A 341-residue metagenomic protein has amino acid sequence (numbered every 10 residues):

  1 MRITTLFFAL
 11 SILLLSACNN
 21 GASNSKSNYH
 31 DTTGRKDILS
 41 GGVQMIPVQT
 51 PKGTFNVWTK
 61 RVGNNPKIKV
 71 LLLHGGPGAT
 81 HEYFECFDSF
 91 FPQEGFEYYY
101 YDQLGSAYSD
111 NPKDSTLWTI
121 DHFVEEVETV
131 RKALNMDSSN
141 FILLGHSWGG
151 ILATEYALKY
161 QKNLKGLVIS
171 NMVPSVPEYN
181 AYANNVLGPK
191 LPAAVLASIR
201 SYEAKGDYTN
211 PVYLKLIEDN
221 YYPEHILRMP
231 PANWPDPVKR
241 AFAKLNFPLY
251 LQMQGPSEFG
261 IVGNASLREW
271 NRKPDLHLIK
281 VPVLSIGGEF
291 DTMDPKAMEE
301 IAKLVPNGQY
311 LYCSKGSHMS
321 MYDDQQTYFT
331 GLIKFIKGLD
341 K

Functional and structural regions predicted by a protein language model:
L15-A17: C-terminal motif of bacterial Sec signal peptides marking the signal peptidase cleavage site
K52-N56, K60-N111: Conserved HGGG/HGGXW glycine-rich cap/lid loop of the alpha/beta-hydrolase fold
Q103-L144, W148: Active-site loop/oxyanion-hole signature of alpha/beta-hydrolase fold enzymes
S139-Y182: Conserved hydrolase catalytic core segment
L167-Y208: Flexible "cap/lid" loop of the alpha/beta hydrolase fold
A197-P274, V281: Alpha/beta-hydrolase
I279, S285-G287: Short beta-strand/loop motif that positions the catalytic acidic residue of the alpha/beta-hydrolase fold
N307-K341: Catalytic active-site module of serine/aspartate enzymes centered on a nucleophile-bearing elbow/loop
